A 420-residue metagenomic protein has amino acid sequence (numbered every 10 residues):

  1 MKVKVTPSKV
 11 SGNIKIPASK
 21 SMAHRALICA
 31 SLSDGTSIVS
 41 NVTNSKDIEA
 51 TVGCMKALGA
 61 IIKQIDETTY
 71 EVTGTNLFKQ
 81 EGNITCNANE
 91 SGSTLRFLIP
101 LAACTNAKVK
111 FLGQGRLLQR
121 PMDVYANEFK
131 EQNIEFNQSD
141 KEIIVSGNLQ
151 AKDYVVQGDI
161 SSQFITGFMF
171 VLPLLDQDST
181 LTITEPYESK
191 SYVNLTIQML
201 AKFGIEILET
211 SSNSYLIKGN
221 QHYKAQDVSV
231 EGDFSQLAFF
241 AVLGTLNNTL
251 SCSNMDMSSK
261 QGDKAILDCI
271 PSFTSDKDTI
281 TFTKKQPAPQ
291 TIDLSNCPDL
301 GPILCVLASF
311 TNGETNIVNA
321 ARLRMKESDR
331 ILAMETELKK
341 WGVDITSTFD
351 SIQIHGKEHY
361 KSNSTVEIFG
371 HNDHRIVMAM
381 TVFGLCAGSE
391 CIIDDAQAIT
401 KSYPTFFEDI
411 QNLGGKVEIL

Functional and structural regions predicted by a protein language model:
M1-L420: Short, structured segments at the rim of ligand-binding sites
